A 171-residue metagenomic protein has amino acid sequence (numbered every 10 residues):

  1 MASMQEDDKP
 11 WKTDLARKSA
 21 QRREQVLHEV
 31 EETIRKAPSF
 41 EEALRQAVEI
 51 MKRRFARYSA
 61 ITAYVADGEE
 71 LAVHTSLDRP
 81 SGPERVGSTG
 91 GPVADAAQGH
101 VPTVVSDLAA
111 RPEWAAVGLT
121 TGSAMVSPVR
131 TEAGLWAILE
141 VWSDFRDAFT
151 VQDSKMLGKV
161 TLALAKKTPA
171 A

Functional and structural regions predicted by a protein language model:
M1-K36: Signal-transmission linkers at sensory-effector interfaces
A2-L15, A115, W142-V160, L164-A171: Regulatory loop-to-helix N-cap segments in sensory/regulatory domains that couple ligand/signal detection
H28, E32-V73: Helix-loop-beta substructure at the N-terminus of cytosolic sensory domains that couple signal/ligand detection
F55, A116-T121: Short loop/turn motifs at secondary-structure junctions and domain boundaries
A60, V126, I138: Short hydrophobic/aromatic beta-strand element in the GNAT-like acyltransferase core that lines or flanks the acyl-donor
A66-S76, P80-V117: Regulatory sensory and allosteric helical modules in signal-transduction proteins and certain transcription factors
S123-R130: A short, aliphatic-rich beta-strand micro-motif
R130-S143, K167: Sensory-domain boundary capping and coupling elements
